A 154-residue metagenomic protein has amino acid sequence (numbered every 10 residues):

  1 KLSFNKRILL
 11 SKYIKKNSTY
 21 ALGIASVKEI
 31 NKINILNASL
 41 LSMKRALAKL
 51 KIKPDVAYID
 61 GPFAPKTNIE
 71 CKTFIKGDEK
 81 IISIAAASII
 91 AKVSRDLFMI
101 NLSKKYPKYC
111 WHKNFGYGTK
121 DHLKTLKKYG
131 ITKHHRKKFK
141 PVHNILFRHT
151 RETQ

Functional and structural regions predicted by a protein language model:
K1-Q154: RNase H-like, Mg2+-dependent phosphodiesterase core, and more generally RNA phosphate-backbone-engaging helix-loop
